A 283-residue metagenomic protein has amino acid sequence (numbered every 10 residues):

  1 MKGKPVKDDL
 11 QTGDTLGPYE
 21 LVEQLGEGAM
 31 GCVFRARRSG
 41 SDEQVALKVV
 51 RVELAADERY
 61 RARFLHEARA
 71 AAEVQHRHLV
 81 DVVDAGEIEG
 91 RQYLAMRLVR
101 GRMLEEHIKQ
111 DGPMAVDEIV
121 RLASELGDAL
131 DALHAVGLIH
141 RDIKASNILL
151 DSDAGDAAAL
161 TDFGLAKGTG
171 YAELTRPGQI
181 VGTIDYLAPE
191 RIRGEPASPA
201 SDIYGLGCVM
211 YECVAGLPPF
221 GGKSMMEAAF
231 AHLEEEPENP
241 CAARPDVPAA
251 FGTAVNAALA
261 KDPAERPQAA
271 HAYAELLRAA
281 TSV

Functional and structural regions predicted by a protein language model:
C32: Conserved N-lobe ATP-binding subsite of Hanks-type protein kinase domains, especially the beta3 VAIK lysine
R51-E73: AlphaC helix of the eukaryotic protein kinase fold
A85: Activation-segment/catalytic-loop signature of the eukaryotic protein kinase fold
E89-M103, H107: Conserved short submotifs of the Hanks-type protein kinase catalytic core that shape the nucleotide-binding pocket
L122-A123: Activation segment signature within eukaryotic-like protein kinase domains
G127-L138: Protein kinase catalytic-loop region centered on the HRD/HxD motif
L130, D185-V283: C-terminal lobe helix-coil module of Hanks-type protein kinase domains
